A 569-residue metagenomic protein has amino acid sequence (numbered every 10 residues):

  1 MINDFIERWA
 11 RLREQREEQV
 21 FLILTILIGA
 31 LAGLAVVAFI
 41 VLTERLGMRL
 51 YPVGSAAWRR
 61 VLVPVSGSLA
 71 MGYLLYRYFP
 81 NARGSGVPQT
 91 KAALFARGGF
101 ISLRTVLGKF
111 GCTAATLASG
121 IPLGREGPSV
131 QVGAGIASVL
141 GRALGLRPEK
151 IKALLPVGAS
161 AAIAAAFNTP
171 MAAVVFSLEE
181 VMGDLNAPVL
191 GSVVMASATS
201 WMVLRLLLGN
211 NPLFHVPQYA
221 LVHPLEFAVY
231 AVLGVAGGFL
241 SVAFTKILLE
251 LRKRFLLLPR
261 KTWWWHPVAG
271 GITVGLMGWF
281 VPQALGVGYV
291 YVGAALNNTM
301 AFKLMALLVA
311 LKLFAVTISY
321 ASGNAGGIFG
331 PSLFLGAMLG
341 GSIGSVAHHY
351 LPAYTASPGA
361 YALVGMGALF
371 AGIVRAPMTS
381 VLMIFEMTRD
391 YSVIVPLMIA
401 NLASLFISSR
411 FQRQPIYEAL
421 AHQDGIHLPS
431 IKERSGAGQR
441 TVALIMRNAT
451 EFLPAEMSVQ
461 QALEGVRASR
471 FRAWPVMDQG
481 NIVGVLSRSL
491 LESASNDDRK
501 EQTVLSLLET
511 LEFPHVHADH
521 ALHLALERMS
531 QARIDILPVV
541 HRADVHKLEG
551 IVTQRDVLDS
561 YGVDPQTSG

Functional and structural regions predicted by a protein language model:
M1-Q439, A443-A449, L453-Q479, V483 (+2 more regions): Alpha-helical transmembrane segments and immediately membrane-proximal extracytoplasmic
L382, V483-L491, E549-V557: Short hydrophobic beta-strand motif reused across regulatory alpha/beta modules
L453-R470, V476-D478, S493-D498, H515-A543 (+1 more regions): The conserved cystathionine-beta-synthase
R488, E501-V504, L522: Nucleotide-binding motor/catalytic cores of P-loop/tubulin-like NTPases across gene-expression machines
D497-T503, L511-E512: Cytosolic catalytic headpieces and adjacent flexible linkers of membrane translocases
L505-S506, D556: Short, solvent-exposed alpha-helical surface patches in non-cytosolic proteins
